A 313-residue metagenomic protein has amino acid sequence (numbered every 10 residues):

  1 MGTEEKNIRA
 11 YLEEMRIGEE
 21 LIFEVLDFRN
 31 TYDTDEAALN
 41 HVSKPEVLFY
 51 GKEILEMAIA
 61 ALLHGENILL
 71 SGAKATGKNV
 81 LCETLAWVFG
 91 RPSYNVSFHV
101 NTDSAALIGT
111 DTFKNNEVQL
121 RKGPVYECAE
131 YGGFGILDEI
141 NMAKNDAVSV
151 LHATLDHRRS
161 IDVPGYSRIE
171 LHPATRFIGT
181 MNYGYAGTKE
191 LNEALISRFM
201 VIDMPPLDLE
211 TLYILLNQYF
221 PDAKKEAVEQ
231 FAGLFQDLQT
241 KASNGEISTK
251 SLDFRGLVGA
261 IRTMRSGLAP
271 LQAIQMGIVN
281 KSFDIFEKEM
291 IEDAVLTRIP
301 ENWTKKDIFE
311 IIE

Functional and structural regions predicted by a protein language model:
M1-E313: C-terminal regulatory/interaction module of P-loop NTP-utilizing enzymes
